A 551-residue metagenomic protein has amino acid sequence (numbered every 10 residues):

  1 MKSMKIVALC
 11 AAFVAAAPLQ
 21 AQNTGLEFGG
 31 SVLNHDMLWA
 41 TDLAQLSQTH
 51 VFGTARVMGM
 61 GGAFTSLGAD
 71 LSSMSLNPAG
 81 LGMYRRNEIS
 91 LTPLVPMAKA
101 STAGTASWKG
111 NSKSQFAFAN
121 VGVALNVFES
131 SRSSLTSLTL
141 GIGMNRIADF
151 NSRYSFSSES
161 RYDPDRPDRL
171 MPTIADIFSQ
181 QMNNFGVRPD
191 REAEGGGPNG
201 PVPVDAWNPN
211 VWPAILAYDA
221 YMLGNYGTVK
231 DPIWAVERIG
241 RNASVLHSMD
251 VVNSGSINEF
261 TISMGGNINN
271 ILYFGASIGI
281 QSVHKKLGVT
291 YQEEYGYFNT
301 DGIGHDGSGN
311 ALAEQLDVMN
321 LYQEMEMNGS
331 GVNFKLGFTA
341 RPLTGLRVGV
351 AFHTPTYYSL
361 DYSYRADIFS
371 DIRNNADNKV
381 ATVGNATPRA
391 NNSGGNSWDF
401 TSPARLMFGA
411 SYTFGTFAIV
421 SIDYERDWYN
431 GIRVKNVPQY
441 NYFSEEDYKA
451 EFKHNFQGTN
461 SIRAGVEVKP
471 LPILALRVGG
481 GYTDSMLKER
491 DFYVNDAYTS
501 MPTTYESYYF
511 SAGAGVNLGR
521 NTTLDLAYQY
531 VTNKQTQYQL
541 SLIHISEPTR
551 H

Functional and structural regions predicted by a protein language model:
M1-G25: Bacterial Sec-dependent N-terminal signal peptides
I6-L9, L81, E547-P548: Intrinsically disordered and other compositionally biased segments
V7-A11, L71, N396: Residue-level detector of alpha-helical transmembrane segments in integral membrane proteins
A17, N77, T92-V95, I262 (+2 more regions): Hydrophobic alpha-helix-in-membranes signature
Q22-F52, M58, N126-S546, R550: Outer-membrane beta-barrel porins/channels
A55, L67-L76, G82-S160, N258: Outer-membrane beta-barrel translocator/receptor signature
